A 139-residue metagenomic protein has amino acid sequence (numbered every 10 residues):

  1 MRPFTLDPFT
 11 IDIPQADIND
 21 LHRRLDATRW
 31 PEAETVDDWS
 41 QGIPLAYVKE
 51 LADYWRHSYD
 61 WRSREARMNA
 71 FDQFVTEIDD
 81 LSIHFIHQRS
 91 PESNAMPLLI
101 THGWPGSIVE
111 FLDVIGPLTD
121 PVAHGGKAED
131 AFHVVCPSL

Functional and structural regions predicted by a protein language model:
M1-R67: N-terminal targeting or regulatory segments adjacent to alpha/beta-hydrolase or S9 domains
K49-L139: Catalytic cores of eukaryotic secretory-pathway lumenal/extracellular enzymes that build and remodel glycoconjugates
